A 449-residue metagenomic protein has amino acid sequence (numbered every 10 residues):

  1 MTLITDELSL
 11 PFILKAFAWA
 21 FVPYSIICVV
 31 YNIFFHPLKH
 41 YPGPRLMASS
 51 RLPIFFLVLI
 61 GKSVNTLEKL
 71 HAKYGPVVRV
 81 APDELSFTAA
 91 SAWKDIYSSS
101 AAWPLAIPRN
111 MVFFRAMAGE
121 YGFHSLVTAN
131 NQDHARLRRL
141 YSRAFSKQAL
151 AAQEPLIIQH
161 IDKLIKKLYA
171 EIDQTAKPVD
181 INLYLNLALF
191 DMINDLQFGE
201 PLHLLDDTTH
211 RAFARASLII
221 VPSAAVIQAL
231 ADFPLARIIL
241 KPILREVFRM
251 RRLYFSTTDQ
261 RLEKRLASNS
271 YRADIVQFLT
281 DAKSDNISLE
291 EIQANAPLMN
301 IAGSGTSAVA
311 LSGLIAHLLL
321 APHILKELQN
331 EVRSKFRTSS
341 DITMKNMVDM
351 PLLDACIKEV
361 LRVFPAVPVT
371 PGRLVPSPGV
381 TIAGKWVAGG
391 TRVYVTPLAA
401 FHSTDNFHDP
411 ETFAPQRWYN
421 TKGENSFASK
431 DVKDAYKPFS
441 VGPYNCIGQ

Functional and structural regions predicted by a protein language model:
T2-L137, Q159-K163, K167, A188 (+8 more regions): N-terminal membrane-proximal hinge/A-helix region immediately C-terminal to the signal-anchor transmembrane segment
L38-P42, F56-G61, K147-A151, L266 (+2 more regions): Conserved, non-catalytic sequence blocks in retroelement Pol enzymes and Pol-derived host proteins
G43, L70, V80, A89 (+12 more regions): Structural signal for hydrophobic/aromatic residues that build the beta-strand cores of folded beta-sheet domains
L57-L67, S340-A383: Conserved cytochrome P450 K-helix E-x-x-R motif and the immediately C-terminal K′/meander segment
A106-A118, A152-L311, E327: Cytochrome P450 heme-thiolate monooxygenase catalytic core
F123, R143, P297, A302 (+4 more regions): Cytochrome P450 heme-thiolate "Cys pocket" and heme-binding signature region
N269, S377, T381, V395-F427: Conserved cytochrome P450 K-helix/beta-meander segment immediately N-terminal to the heme-binding cysteine loop
T306-E331, Q449: Cytochrome P450 catalytic-core helices
